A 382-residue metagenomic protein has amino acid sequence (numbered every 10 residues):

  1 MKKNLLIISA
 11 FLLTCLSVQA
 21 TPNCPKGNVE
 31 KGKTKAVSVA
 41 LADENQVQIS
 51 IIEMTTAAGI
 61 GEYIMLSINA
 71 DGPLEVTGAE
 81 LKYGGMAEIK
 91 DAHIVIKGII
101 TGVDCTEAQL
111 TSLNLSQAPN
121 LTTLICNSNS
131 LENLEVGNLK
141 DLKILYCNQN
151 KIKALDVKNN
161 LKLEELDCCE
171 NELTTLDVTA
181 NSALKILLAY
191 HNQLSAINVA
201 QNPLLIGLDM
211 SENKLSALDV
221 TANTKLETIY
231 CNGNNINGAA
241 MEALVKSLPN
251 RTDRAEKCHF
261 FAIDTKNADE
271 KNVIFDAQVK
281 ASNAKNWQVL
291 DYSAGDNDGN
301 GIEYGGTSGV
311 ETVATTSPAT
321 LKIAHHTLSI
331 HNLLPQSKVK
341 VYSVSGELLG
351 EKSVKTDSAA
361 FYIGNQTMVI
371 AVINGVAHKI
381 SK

Functional and structural regions predicted by a protein language model:
K2-L6, L16-T122, K140, L161 (+2 more regions): N-terminal capping/linker segments that flank leucine-rich repeat
I100, L110, L121, L131 (+10 more regions): Conserved hydrophobic position(s) of the canonical leucine-rich repeat
V103, T122-C126, K143-C147, E164-C168 (+4 more regions): Conserved hydrophobic beta-strand positions in leucine-rich repeat
A108, N129, N150, N171 (+4 more regions): Consensus "Asn ladder" position of solenoid repeat domains
L113, L134, L155, L176 (+3 more regions): Canonical leucine-rich repeat
L115-A118, V136-L139, V157-N160, V178-N181 (+2 more regions): Hydrophobic anchor residues at the C-terminal helix/turn of individual leucine-rich repeat
N202, I206-K257: Ankyrin-repeat and related helical/solenoid repeat scaffolds used for protein-protein interactions
E311-K382: C-terminal outer-membrane/trafficking sorting elements
